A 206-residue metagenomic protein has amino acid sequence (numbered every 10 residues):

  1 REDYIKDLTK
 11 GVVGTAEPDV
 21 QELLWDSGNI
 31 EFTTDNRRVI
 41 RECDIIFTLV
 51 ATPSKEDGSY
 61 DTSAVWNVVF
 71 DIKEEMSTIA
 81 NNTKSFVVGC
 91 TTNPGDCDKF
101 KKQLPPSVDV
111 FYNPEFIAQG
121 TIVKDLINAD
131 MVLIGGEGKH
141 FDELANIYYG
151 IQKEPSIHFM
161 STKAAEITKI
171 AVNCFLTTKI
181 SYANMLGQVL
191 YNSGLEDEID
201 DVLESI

Functional and structural regions predicted by a protein language model:
R1-D3, G138-K139: Helix N-cap at the beta1-alpha1 junction of Rossmann-like dinucleotide-binding domains, i.e., the first residues
E2-I45, A51-S59, S77-T78: Conserved N-terminal Rossmann-fold NAD(P) cofactor-binding segment
E22-F32, N82, P106-V108, K153-S156: A short helix-to-beta-strand connector/capping loop
N36-R38, P53-T121: Rossmann-like NAD(P)(H) cofactor-binding subdomain of soluble oxidoreductases
E42-C43, T83, A129: Local beta-strand N-terminus motif with an aromatic residue
T48-V50, C90, G136: Glycine-rich, N-terminal phosphate-binding loop of Rossmann-like dinucleotide-binding domains
D98-N113, A118-I206: Internal alpha-helical scaffold of NAD(P)-dependent oxidoreductase catalytic cores
